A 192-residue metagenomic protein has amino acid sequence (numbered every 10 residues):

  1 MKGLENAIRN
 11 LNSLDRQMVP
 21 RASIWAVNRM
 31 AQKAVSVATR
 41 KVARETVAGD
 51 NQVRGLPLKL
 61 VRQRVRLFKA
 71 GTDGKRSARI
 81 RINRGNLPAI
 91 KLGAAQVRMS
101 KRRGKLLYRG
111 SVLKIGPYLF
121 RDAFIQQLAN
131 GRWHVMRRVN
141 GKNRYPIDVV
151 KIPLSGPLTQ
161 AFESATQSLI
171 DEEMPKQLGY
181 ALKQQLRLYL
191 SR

Functional and structural regions predicted by a protein language model:
M1-R192: Short, Lys/Arg-rich flexible segments
